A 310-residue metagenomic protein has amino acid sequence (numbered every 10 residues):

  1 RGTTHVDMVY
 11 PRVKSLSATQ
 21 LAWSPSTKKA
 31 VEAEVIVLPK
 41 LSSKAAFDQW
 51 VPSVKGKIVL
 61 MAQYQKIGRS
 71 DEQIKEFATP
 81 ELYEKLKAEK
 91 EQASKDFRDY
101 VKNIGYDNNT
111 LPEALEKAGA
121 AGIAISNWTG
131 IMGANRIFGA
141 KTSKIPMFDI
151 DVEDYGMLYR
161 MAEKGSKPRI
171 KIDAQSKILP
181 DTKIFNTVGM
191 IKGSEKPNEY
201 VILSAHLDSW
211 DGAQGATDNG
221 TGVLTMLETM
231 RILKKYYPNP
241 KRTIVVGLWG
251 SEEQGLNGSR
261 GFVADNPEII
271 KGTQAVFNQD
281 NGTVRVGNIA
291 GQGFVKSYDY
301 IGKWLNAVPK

Functional and structural regions predicted by a protein language model:
R1-E91: Noncatalytic luminal/extracellular "stalk/propeptide" segments of secretory-pathway proteins
R1-L21, P112, A120-T142, I184: Protein/peptide-recognition domains central to ubiquitin and immune signaling
Y10-A18, K28-A33, P52, G56 (+4 more regions): Metal-dependent peptidase/peptidase-like ectodomains
A22, A33-L41, F47-Q49, D71-K85 (+6 more regions): Second-shell loop/turn segments in exported
S26-D48, M132, I137-A216, E228-K241 (+1 more regions): Soluble metallo-hydrolase cores and metallopeptidase-like ectodomains found primarily in the secretory/periplasmic
V35-V37, I58-A62, A121-S126, M147-D149 (+4 more regions): Structural recognition of the beta-strand scaffold that forms the well-ordered cores of secreted hydrolase catalytic
V51, K57-K102, L179-G247, G261 (+1 more regions): Catalytic-core environment of secreted peptidases
D96-I104, P112, E116-K117, G122 (+3 more regions): Active-site-adjacent substrate-binding region of metalloamidase/peptidase-like peptide-processing proteins
